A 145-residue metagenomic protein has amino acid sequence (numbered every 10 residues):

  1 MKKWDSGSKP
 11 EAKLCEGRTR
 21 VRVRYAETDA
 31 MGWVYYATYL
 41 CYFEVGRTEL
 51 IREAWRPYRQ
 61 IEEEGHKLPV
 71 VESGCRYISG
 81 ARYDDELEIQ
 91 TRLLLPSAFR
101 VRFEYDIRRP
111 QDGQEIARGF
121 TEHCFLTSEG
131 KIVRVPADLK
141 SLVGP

Functional and structural regions predicted by a protein language model:
K2-R52: Catalytic strand-loop segment that frames the active site of acyl-thioester-processing enzymes
K2-T19, A81-Y83, L93-P145: HotDog/MaoC-like acyl-thioester-processing domains
R20-R24, R76, C124: Generic structural detector for well-ordered beta-strands
V21-V23, M31-V34, V70-V71, I89 (+1 more regions): Hydrophobic aliphatic residue packing
Y39-Y42, K67, E104: Residue-level recognition of specific faces of alpha-helices
L50-V101, R118: Hydrophobic beta-strand-centered segment that forms part of the acyl-chain substrate-binding groove
